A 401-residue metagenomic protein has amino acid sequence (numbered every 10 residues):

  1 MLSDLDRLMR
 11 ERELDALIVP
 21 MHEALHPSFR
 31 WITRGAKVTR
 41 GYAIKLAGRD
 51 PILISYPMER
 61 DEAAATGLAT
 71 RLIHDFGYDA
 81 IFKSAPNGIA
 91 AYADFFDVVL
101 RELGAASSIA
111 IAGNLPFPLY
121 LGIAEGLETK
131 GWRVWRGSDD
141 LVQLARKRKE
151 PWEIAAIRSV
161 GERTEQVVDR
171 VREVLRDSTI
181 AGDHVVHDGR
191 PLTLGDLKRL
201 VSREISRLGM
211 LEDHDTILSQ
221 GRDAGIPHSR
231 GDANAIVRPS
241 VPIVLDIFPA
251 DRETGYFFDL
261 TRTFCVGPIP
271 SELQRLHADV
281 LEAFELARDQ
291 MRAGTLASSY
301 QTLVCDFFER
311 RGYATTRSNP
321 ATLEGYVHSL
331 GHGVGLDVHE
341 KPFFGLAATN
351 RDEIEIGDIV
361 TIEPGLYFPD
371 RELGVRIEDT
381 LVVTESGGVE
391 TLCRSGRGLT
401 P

Functional and structural regions predicted by a protein language model:
M1-P401: Active-site neighborhoods and metal-handling regions in enzymes and metal-associated proteins
